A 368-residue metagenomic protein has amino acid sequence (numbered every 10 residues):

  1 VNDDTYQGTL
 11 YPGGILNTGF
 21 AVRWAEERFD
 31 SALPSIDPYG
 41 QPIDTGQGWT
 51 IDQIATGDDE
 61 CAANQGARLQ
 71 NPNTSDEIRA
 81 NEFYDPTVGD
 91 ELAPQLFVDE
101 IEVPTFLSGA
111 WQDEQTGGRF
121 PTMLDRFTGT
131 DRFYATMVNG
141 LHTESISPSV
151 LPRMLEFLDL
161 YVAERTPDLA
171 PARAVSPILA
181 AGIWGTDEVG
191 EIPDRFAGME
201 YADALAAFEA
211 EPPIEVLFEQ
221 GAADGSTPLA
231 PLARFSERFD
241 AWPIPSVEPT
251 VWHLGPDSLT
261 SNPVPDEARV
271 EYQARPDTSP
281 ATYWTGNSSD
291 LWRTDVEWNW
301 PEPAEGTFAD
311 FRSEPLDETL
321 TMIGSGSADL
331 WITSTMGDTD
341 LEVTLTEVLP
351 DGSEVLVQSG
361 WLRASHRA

Functional and structural regions predicted by a protein language model:
V1-E100, M199, L205-E211: Accessory cap/linker subdomain of secreted extracellular hydrolases
V1-Q53, G109-G118, T128-R173: A catalytic-pocket lid/entrance helix-loop region that shapes and gates access to the active site across common
D99, F127-G129, T335-M336: Short, solvent-exposed loop/edge-beta patches enriched in aromatic
I101, L107-G109: Short beta-strand/loop motif that positions the catalytic acidic residue of the alpha/beta-hydrolase fold
V103, T116-R126, T344: Short alpha-helix in the alpha/beta-hydrolase fold that links the catalytic acid
T105, F133, I214: Short, conserved active-site loop motifs that form the nucleotide-linked donor/cofactor pocket
S108, R119-M123, G326-D329: Short, hydrophobic/aromatic alpha-helical segments in well-folded domains
S145-A368: C-terminal, loop-rich substrate-recognition/catalytic regions characterized by aromatic stacking residues
